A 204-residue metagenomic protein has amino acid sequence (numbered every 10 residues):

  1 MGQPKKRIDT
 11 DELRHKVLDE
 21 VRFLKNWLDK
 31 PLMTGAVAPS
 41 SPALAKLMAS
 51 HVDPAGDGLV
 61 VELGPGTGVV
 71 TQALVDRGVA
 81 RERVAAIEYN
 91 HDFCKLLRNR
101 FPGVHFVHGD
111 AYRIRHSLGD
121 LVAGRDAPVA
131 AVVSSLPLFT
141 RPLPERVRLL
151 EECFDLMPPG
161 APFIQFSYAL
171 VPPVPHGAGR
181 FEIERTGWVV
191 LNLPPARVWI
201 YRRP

Functional and structural regions predicted by a protein language model:
F23-V52: Class I SAM-dependent methyltransferase Rossmann-like catalytic core, especially the SAM/SAH-binding loop
D57-G66: Conserved class I S-adenosyl-L-methionine
T67-V79: Conserved SAM-binding loop of SAM-dependent methyltransferases across substrates and taxa, primarily the Class I
C94-R125: S-adenosyl-L-methionine
P128-E145: A short SAM/SAH-binding and catalytic strip from SAM-dependent methyltransferases
V147-P159: A short glycine-rich, Lys/Arg-flanked "PGG" loop and its adjoining helix->strand segment in the class I
G160-S167: Conserved beta-strand signature within the Rossmann-like core of class I S-adenosyl-L-methionine
W188-P204: Core SAM-dependent methyltransferase catalytic element
